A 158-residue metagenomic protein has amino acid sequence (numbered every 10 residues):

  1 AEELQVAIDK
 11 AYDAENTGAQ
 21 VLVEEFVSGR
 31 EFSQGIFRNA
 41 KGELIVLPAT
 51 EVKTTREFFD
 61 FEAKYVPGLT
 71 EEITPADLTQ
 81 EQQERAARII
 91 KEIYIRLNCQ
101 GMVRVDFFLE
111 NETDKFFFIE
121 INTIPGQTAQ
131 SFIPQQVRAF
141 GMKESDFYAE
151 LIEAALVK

Functional and structural regions predicted by a protein language model:
E2-Q82, R88, F116-F117: Phosphate-binding site of ATP-dependent enzymes
T79-K158: ATP-dependent carboxylate activation and anion-phosphoryl transfer catalytic cores that bind Mg-ATP to form
